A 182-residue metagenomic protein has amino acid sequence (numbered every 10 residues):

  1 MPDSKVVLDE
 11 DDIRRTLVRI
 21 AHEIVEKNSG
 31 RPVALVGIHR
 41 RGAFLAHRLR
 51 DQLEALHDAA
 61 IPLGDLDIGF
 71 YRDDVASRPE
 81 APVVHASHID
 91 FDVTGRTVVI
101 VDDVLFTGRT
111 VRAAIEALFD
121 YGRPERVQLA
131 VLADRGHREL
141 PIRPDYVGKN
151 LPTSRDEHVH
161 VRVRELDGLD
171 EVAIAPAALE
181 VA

Functional and structural regions predicted by a protein language model:
M1-A182: PRPP-associated nucleotide enzymes
